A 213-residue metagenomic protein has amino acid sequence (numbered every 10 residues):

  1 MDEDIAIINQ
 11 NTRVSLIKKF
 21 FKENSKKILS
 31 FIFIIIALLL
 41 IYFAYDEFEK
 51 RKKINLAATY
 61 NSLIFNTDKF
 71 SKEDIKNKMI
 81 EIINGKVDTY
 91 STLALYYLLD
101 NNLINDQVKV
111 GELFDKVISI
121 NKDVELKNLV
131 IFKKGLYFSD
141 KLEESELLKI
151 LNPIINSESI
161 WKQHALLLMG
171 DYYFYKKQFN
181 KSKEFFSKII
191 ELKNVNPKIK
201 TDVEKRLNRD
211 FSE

Functional and structural regions predicted by a protein language model:
M1-A37: N-terminal positive-inside, membrane-proximal cytosolic segments immediately preceding the first
K53, K72-E73, Q107-V108, E144 (+1 more regions): TPR-repeat structural position
S62-L93: Short extracytoplasmic
I83, S91-S159: Alpha-helical adaptor scaffolds
L148-E213: Extracytoplasmic/periplasmic C-terminal soluble domains
